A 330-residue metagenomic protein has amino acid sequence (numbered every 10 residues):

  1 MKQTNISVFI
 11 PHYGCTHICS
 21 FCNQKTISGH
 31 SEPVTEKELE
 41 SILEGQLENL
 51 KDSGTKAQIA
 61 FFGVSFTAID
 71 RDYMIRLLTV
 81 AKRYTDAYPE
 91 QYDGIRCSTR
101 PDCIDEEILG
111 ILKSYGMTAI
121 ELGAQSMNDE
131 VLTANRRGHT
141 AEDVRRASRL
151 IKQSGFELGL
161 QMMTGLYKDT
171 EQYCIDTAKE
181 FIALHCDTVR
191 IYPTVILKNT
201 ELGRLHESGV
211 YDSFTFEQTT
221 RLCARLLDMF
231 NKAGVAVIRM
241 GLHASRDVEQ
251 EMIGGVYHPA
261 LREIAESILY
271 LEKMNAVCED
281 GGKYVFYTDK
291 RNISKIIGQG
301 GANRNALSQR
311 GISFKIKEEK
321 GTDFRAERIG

Functional and structural regions predicted by a protein language model:
M1-S28, E48-T67, R96-R100, M117-A119 (+1 more regions): N-terminal pre-triad scaffold of radical SAM enzymes
K2-T4, G209-G330: Auxiliary Fe-S-binding modules of radical SAM enzymes
Q3, G54-K56, E90-G94, M117 (+5 more regions): A general structural motif
P11-G14, Y192-L197, H243: Short glycine-enriched loops at secondary-structure junctions
T16-C19, L197-G203, V248-Q250: Short acidic/His/Gly/Ser-rich catalytic and metal-binding motifs that mark active-site loops of diverse hydrolases
I27-K37, S41, G63-Y88, Y92-I191 (+1 more regions): Conserved non-cysteine loop/helix-boundary elements of the Radical SAM core domain that shape
S41-D52, A224, D228: A short, N-terminal amphipathic alpha-helix
L47-S53, Y84-P89: Alpha-helix termini
